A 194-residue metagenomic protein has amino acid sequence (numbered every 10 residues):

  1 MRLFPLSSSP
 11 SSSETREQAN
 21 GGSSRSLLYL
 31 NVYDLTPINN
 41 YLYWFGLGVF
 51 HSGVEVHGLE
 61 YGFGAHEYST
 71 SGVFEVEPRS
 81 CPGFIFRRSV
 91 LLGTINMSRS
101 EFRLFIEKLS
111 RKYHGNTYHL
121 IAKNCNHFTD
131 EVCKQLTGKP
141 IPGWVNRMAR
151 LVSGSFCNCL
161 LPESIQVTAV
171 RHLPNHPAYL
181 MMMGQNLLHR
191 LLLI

Functional and structural regions predicted by a protein language model:
M1-I121, S155-L160, S164, T168-I194: Non-catalytic ligand/cofactor/substrate-binding and regulatory segments of enzyme domains
K108, K112, V132-K139, L151: Mid-sequence acidic-hydrophobic segments that form the walls of catalytic/ligand-binding cavities or oligomerization
T117-T137, I141-W144: Active-site nucleophilic cysteine motif
P140-F156: Chromatin/DNA-recognition segments of nuclear transcriptional regulators
